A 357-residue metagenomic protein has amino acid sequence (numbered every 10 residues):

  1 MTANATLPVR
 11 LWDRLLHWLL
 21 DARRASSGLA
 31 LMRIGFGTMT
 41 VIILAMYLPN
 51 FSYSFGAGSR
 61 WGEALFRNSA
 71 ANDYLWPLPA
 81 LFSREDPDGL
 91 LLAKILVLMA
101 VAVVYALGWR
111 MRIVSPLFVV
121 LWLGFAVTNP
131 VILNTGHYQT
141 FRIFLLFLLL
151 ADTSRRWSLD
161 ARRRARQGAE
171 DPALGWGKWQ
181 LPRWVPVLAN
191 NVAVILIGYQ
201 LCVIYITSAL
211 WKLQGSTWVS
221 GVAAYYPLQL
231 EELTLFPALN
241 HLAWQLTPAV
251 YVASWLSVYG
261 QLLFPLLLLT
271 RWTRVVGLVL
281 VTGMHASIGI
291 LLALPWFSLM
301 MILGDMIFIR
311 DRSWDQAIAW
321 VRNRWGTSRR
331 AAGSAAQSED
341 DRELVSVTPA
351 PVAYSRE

Functional and structural regions predicted by a protein language model:
M1-E357: Alpha-helical membrane-anchoring segments
